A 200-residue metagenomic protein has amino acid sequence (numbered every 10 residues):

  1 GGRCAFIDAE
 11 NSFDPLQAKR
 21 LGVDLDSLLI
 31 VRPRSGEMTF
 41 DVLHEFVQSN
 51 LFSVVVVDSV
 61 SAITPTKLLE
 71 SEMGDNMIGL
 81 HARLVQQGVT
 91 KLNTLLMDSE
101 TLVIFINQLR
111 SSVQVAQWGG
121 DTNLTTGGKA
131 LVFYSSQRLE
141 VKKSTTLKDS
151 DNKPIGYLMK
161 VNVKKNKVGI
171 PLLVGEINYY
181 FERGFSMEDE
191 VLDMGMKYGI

Functional and structural regions predicted by a protein language model:
G2-K91: Conserved inter-motif catalytic segment of the P-loop NTP-binding fold
A18, G199-I200: Short, surface-exposed, charged amphipathic helix/loop patches that serve as local interaction elements
F46, I78-Y198: Phosphate-binding/switch region of NTP-binding enzymes
